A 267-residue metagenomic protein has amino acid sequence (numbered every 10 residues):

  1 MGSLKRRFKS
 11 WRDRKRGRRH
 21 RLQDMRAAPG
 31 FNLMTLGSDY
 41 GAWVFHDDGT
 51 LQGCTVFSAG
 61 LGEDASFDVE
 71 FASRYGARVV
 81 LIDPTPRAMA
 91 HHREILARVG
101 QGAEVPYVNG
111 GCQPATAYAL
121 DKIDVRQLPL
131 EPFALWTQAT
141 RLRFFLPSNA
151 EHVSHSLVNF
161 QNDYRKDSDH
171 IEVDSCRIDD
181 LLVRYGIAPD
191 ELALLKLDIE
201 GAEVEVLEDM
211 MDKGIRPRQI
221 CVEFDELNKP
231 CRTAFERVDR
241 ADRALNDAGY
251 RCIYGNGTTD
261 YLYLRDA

Functional and structural regions predicted by a protein language model:
M1-A267: Phosphate/nucleotide-binding beta-alpha loop and adjacent structural elements of enzyme active sites
